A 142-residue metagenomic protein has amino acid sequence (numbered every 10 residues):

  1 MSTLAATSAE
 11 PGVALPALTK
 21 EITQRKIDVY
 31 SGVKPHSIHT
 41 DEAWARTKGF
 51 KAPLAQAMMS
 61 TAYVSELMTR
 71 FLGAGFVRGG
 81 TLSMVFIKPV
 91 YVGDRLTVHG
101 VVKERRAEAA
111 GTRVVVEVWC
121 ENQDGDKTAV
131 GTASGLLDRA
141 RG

Functional and structural regions predicted by a protein language model:
M1-P16, Y91-G142: HotDog/MaoC-like acyl-thioester-processing domains
S2-A55: Catalytic strand-loop segment that frames the active site of acyl-thioester-processing enzymes
A6-S8, S31, H39, F71-F76 (+1 more regions): Intrinsically disordered, low-complexity segments enriched in polar/charged residues with Gly/Pro, especially when
K48-A55, M59-K103: Hydrophobic beta-strand-centered segment that forms part of the acyl-chain substrate-binding groove
